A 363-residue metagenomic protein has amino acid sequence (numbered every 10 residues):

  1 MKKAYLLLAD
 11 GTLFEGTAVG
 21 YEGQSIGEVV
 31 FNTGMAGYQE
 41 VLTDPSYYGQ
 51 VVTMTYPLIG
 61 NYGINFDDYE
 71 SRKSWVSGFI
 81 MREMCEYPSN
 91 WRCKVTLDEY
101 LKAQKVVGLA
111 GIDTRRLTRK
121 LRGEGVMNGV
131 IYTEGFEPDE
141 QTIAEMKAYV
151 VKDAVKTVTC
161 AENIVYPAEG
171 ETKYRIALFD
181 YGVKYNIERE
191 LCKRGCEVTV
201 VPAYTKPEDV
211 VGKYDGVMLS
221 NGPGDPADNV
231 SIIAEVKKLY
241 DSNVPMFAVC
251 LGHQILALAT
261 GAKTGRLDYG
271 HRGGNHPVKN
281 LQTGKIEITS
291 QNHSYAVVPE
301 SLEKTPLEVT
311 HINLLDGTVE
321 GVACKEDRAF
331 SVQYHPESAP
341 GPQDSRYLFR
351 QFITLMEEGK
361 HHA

Functional and structural regions predicted by a protein language model:
M1-E208, P226, A339, Q351-A363: RNA-binding accessory domains that recognize and position tRNA/RNA substrates
V107, R175, P245-F247, K263 (+1 more regions): Proline-centered loop/turn at the N-terminus of a beta-strand
D113, C250, H293, H335: Active-site glycine-centered loops adjacent to acidic/histidine catalytic or metal-binding residues that shape
G170-I176, T283-I286, C324-A329: Beta-strand-turn-beta hairpins that frame and shape the catalytic cleft of phosphate-ester-processing enzymes
K173-A177, E197, P245, I288 (+1 more regions): Residues that mark the start of a beta-strand
G216, S220-I288, S294-A296, G341-G359: Cysteine-nucleophile active-site neighborhood
K285-D327, A363: Catalytic beta-strand/loop cores that center a nucleophilic Ser/Cys/Thr and support acyl-enzyme chemistry
G321-A363: A glycine-centered loop/beta-turn motif at secondary-structure junctions
